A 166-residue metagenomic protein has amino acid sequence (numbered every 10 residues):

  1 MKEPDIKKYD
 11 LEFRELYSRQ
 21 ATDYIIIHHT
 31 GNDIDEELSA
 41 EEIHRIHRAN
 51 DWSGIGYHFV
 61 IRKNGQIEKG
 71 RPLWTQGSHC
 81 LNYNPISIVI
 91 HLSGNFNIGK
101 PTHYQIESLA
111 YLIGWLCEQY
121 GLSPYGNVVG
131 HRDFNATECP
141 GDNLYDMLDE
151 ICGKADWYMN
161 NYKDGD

Functional and structural regions predicted by a protein language model:
M1-I26, T30, K63-I67, P72 (+2 more regions): Basic/polar, cationic surfaces and motifs that engage anionic cell-wall and phosphate/carboxylate ligands
I34-E37, E68: Short, solvent-exposed loop/turn elements at domain surfaces
S39-H47: Short Gly/aromatic-enriched secondary-structure transition segments
I55-G56, L122: Eukaryotic intrinsically disordered, low-complexity regulatory tails
W74-Q76: A short acidic/small-residue loop/turn micro-motif
H79-N82: Short glycine-biased active-site loop of nucleotidyltransferases that positions the nucleotide triphosphate and helps
